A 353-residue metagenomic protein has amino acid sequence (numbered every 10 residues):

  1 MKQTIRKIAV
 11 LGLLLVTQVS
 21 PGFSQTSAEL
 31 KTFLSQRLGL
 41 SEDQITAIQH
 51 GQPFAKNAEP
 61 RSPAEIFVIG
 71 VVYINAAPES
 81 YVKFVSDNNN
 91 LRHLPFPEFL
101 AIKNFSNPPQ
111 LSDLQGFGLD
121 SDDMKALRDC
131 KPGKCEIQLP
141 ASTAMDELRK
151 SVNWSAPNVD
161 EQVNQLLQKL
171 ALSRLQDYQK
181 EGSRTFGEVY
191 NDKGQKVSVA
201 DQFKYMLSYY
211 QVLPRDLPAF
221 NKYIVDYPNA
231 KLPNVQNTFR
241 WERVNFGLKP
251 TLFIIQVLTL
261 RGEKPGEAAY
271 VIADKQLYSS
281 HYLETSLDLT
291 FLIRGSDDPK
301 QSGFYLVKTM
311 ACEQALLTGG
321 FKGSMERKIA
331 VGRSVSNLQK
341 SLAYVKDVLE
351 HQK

Functional and structural regions predicted by a protein language model:
M1-A9, S20: Bacterial N-terminal signal peptides that target proteins for export
V10-L14: Hydrophobic helical h-region of N-terminal Sec-dependent signal peptides in bacterial secretory/periplasmic proteins
L15-F23: C-terminal segment of classical bacterial N-terminal signal peptides
Q25-I74, P78-S80, N90, L94-K353: Terminal "cap-and-tail" regions of soluble proteins that handle hydrophobic small molecules
K83-V85: Short, well-ordered alpha-helical segments enriched in acidic and aromatic residues
